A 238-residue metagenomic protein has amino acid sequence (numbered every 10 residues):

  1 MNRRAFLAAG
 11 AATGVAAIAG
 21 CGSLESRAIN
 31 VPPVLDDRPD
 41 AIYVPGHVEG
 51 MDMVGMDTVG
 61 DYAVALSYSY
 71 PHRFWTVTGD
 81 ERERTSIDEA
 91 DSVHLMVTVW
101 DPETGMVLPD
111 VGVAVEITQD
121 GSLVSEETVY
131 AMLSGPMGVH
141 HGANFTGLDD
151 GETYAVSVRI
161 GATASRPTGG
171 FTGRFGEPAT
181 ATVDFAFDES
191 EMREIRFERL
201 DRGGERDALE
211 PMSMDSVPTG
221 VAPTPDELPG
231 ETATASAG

Functional and structural regions predicted by a protein language model:
M1-P32, D52, M56-S69, I87-V129 (+4 more regions): Hydrophobic alpha-helical segments
T13, A19, T76-D80, D120 (+2 more regions): Generic alpha-helix signal with a bias toward terminal, lower-confidence helices and secondary-structure junctions
R27-H94, W100, G105, P211-A237: Beta-strand-rich domain onsets/edges
I29-V31, G142-G230: Surface-exposed edge beta-strand/loop patches
R82-R84, E126, G173-R174: Short, charged/polar low-complexity linear motifs in solvent-exposed/disordered segments
